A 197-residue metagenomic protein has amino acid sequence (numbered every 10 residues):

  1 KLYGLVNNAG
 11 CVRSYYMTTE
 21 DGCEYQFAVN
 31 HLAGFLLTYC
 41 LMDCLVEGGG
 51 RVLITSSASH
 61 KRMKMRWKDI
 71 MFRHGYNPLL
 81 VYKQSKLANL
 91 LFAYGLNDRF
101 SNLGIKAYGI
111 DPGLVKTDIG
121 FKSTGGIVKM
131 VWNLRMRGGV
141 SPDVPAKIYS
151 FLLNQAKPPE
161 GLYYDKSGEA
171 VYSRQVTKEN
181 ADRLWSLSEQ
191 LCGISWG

Functional and structural regions predicted by a protein language model:
K1-I119, I194-G197: Rossmann-fold NAD(P)H-dependent dehydrogenase/reductase core
Y3, D118, P142-D143, D182: Residues in well-ordered alpha-helical elements
Y25, Y76, L80, M130-M136 (+1 more regions): Short coil/turn segments at secondary-structure junctions
A28-H31, F35, D143, K178 (+1 more regions): Non-membrane alpha-helical structural segments and their capping/turn regions in soluble enzymes
K64, E179-G197: Non-catalytic terminal and boundary segments that flank Rossmann-like NAD(P)-dependent oxidoreductase
S85, N133-Y172, K178-E179: C-terminal helical subdomain
F92, P145-Y149, L184, S188: Alpha-helical packing segments of well-folded alpha/beta enzyme cores
K116-N133: A glycine/serine/threonine-rich, flexible loop-to-helix segment that serves as the NAD(P) cofactor-binding "lid"
